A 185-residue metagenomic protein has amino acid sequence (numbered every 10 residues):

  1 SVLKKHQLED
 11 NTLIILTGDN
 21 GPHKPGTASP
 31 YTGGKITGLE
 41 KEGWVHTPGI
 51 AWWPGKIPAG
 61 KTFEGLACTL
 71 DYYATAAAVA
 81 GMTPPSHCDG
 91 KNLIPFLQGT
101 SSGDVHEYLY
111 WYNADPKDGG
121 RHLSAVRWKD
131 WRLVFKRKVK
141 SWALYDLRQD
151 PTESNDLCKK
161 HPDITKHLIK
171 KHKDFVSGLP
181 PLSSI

Functional and structural regions predicted by a protein language model:
S1-A28: Metal-dependent active-site segment of extracytoplasmic phospho-/sulfohydrolases and closely related
S1-L8, A77-G81, Q98, P162 (+1 more regions): Sec-exported extracytoplasmic/periplasmic mature domains
L8-I14, T47, D104-H106, K129-W131: Loop/turn elements at helix/coil->beta-strand transitions in domains of secreted/extracellular proteins
P22-E42, P58-K61, G65, L70-L147 (+1 more regions): C-terminal cap/loop subdomain of S1 sulfatases and analogous C-terminal strand-loop tails that border
H46-I50, Y73: Structural micro-motif
I50-A59: The feature captures the short pre-catalytic strand/loop hairpin that immediately precedes and shapes the active-site
D150: Intrinsically disordered, low-complexity polar regions and short flexible loop motifs
